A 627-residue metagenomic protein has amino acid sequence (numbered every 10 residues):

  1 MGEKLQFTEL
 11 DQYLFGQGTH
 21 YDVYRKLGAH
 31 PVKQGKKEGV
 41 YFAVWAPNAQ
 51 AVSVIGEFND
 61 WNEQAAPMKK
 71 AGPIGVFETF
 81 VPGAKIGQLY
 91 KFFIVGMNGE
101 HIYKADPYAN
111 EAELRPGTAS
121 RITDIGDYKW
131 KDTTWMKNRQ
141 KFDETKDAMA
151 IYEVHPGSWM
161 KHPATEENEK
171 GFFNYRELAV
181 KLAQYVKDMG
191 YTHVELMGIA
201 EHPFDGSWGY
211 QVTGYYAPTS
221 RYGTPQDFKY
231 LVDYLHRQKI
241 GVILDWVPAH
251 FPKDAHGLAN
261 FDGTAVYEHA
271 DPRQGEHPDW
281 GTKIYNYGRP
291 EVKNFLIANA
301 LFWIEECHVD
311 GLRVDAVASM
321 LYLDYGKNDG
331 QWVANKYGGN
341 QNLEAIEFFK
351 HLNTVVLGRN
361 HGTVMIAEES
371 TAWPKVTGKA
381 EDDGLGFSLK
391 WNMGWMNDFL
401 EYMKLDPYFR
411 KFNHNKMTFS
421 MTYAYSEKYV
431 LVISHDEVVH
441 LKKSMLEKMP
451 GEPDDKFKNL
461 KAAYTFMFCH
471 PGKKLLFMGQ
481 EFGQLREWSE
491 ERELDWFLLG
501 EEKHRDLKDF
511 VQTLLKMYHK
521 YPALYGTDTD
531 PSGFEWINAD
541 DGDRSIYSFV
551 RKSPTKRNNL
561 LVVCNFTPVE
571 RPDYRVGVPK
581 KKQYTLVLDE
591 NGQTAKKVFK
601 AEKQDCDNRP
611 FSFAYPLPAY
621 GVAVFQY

Functional and structural regions predicted by a protein language model:
M1-A148, R176-V186, G190, D454-F457 (+2 more regions): Carbohydrate-interacting/catalytic domains
A46-N48, G72, G83, H155-M160 (+9 more regions): Short, flexible loop/turn elements at secondary-structure junctions
K69, F204-G209, K253-N260, T377 (+2 more regions): Short glycine-biased active-site loop of nucleotidyltransferases that positions the nucleotide triphosphate and helps
H101-I102, M160-H162, H202-D205, H250-K253 (+5 more regions): Short catalytic/ligand-binding loop motif for oxyanion handling, primarily in non-cytosolic enzymes, centered on
E113, T133-M149, H155-Q341, R609 (+1 more regions): Substrate-binding/active-site clefts of carbohydrate-active enzymes
N174-L178, D227, E291-L296, Q341-F348 (+4 more regions): Soluble or luminal CAZymes and related metallo-dependent hydrolases
A217-R221, K336-L343, E452-D454, L498-R505: A short acidic, glycine-rich active-site loop that binds or catalyzes chemistry on phosphate/adenosine moieties
H308-D310, N328-E490, H519-T529, G533-V576 (+1 more regions): Conserved alpha/beta catalytic core and glycan-binding cleft of carbohydrate-active enzymes
